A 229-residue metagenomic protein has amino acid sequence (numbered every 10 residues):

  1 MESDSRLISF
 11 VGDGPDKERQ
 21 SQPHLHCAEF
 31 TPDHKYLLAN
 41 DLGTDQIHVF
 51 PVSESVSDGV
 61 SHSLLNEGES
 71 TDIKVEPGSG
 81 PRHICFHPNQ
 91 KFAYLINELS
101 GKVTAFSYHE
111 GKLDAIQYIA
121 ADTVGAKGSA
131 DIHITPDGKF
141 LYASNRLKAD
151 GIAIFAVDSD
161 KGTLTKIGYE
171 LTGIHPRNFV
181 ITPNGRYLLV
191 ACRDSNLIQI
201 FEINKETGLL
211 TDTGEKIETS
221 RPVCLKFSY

Functional and structural regions predicted by a protein language model:
M1-E2, P51-L64, F106-L113, F155-G162 (+1 more regions): Short loop/turn segments immediately following beta-strands, especially the blade-tip and inter-blade linker loops
R6, G12-R19, G68-K74, Q117-T123 (+2 more regions): A short beta-strand motif characteristic of beta-propeller blades
V11-D33, V75-Q90, D122-D137, T172-Y187 (+1 more regions): Beta-rich, blade/repeat-based domains predominating in secreted/periplasmic proteins but also intracellular
L42-G43, V52, E98-L99, Y108 (+3 more regions): Short loop/turn segments immediately following the C-termini of beta-strands
D45-I47, G101-V103, A149-I152, L197-I198: Structural signal for beta-propeller blades
D72-A121: Acidic, glycine-rich loop-and-beta core segments that form the ion-binding/anion-interacting portion of active sites
A153-F201: C-terminal hydrophobic structural anchor segments that stabilize assembly/packing rather than catalytic chemistry
